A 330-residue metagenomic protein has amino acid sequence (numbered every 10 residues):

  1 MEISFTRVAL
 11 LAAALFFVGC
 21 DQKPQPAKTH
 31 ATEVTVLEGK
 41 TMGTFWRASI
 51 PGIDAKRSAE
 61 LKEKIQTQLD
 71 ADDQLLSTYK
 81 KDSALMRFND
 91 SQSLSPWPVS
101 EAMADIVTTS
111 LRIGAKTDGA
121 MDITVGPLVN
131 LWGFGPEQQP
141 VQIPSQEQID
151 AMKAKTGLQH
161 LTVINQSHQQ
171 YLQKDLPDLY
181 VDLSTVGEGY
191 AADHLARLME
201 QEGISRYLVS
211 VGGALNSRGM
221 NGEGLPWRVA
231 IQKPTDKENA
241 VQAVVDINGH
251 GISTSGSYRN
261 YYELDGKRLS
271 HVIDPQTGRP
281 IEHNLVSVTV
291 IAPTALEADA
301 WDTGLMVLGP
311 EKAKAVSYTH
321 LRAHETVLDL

Functional and structural regions predicted by a protein language model:
E2-F5, F17-R322: Mature catalytic core of soluble alpha/beta enzymes
T6-A9, D329: Intrinsically disordered, low-complexity repeat segments enriched in small/polar residues
A9-F16: Bacterial N-terminal signal peptides
H320, V327-L330: Single conserved hydrophobic/aromatic residue that forms the stacking wall/gate of nucleotide- or nucleobase-binding
